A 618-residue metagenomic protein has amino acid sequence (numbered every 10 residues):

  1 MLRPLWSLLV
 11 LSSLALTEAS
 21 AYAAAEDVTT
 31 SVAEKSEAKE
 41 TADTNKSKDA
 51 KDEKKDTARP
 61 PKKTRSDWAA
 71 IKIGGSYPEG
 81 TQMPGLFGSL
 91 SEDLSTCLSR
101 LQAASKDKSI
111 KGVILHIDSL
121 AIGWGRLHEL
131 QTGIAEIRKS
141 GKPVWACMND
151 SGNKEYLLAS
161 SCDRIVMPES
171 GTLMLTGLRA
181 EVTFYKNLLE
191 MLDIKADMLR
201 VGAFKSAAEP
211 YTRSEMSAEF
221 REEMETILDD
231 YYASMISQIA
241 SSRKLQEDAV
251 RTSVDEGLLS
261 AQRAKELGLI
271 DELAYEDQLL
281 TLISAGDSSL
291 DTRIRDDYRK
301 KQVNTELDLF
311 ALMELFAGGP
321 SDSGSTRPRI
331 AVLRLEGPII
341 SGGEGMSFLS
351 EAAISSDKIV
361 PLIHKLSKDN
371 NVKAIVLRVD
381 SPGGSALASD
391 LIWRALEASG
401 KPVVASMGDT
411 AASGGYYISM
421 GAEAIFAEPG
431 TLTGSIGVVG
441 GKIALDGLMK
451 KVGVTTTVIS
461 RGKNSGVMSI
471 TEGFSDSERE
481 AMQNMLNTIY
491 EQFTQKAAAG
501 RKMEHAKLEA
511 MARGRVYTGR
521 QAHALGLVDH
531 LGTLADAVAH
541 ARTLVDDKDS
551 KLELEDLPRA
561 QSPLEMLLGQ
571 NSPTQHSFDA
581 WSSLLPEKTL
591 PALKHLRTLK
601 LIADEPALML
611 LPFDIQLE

Functional and structural regions predicted by a protein language model:
P4, L11, A19-V28, E34-K35 (+8 more regions): Intrinsically disordered, low-complexity segments enriched in small/flexible residues
R59-T183, G319-L448, N487: Cleft-lining beta-strand/loop regions that shape enzyme active-site pockets
A146-M148, R251-V254, E509-R513: Short beta-strand-to-loop elements that line the ligand-binding cleft of bilobed periplasmic-binding protein-like
E155, L259-S260, Y517-T518: Acidic, divalent-metal-coordinating active-site segment for phosphoryl/phosphodiester hydrolysis, typified by short
V166-M167, I270-E276, A427, V528-L534: Short acidic-hydrophobic, aromatic-tinged amphipathic segments that line or gate anion-handling sites
I340, G345-L590, T598-L599, Q616: C-terminal structured domain segments across diverse proteins
